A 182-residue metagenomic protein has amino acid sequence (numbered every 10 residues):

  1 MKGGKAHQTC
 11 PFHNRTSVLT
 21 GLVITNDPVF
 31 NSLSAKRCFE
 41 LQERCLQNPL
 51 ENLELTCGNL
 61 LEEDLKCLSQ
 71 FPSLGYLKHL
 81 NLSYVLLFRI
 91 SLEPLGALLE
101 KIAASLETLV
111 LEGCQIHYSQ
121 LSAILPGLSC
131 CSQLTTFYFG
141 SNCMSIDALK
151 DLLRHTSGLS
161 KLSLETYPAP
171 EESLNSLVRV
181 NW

Functional and structural regions predicted by a protein language model:
M1, S17, L22-P28, N48-T56 (+4 more regions): Conserved hydrophobic beta-strand positions in leucine-rich repeat
M1-R15, T25, V29, S34-R44 (+4 more regions): Extended amphipathic alpha-helical scaffolding regions
G3-H7, N31-F39, N59-L65, L86-E93 (+3 more regions): Short, solvent-exposed loop/turn at the beta-strand->alpha-helix junction within individual leucine-rich repeat
Q8-T20, F39-N48, K66-G75, L95-A104 (+2 more regions): Leucine-rich repeat
S34-A35, L50-L53, G58, E62 (+3 more regions): Internal alpha-helical scaffold/solenoid segments in large eukaryotic proteins
L65-S122: Eukaryotic tandem repeat interaction scaffolds
S132-T135, I146-W182: C-terminal capping region of solenoid repeat domains
